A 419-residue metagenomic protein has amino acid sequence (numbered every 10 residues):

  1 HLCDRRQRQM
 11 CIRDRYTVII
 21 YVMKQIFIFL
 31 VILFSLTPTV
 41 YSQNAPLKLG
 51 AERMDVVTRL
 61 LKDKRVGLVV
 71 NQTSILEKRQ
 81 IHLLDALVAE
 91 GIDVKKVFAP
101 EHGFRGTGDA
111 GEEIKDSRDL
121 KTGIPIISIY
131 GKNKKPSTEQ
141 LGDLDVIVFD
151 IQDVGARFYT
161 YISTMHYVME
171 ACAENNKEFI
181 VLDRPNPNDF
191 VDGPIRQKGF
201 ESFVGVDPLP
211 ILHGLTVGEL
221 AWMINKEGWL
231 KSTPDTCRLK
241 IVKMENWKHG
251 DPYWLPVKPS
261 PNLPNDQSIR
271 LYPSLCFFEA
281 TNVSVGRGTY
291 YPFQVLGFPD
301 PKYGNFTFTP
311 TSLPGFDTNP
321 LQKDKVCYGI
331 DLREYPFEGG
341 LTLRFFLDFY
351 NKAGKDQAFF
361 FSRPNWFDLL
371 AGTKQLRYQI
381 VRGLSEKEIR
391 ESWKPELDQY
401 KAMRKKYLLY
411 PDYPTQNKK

Functional and structural regions predicted by a protein language model:
H1-D14: Single conserved hydrophobic/aromatic residue that forms the stacking wall/gate of nucleotide- or nucleobase-binding
M10-C11, E279-T289, L296-P301: Active-site loops and adjacent core secondary-structure elements that bind or stabilize anionic groups
I26-L36: Sec-dependent N-terminal signal peptides
G106-G111, I180-E201: Glycine-rich, charge-decorated loop segments at or immediately adjacent to ligand/cofactor-binding or catalytic sites
K115-L144: Glycine-rich oxoanion-binding loops at beta->alpha junctions
D153-M165: Glycine/threonine-rich flexible loop motifs
E201-S274: Conserved anion/nucleotide-ligand pocket segment
P292, L296-K394, K419: Conserved functional hotspot residues or short segments at active or partner-binding sites across diverse domains
